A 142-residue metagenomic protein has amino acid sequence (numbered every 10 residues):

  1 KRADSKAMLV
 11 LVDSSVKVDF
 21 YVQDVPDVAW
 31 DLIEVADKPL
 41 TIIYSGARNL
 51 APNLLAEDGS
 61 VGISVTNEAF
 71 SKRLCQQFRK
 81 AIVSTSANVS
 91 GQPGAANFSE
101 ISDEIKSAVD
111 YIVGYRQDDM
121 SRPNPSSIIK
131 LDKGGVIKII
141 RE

Functional and structural regions predicted by a protein language model:
K1-E142: Active-site-adjacent structural elements in enzyme catalytic cores
